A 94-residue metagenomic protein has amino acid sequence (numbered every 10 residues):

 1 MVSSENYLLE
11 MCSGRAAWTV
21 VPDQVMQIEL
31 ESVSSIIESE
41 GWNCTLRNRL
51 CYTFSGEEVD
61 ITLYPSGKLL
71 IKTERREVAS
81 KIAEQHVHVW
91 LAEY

Functional and structural regions predicted by a protein language model:
M1-L46: Short Lys/Arg-enriched alpha/beta "domain-start" segment
R15-A17, R49-C51, S66-K68: A generic structural signal for beta-strand entry/edge sites
V21-D23, S55, Y64: A structural detector for beta-sheet-dominated domains
L46-V59: A short, structured beta-strand/loop element
V59-Y94: Short, compact, well-ordered microdomains
